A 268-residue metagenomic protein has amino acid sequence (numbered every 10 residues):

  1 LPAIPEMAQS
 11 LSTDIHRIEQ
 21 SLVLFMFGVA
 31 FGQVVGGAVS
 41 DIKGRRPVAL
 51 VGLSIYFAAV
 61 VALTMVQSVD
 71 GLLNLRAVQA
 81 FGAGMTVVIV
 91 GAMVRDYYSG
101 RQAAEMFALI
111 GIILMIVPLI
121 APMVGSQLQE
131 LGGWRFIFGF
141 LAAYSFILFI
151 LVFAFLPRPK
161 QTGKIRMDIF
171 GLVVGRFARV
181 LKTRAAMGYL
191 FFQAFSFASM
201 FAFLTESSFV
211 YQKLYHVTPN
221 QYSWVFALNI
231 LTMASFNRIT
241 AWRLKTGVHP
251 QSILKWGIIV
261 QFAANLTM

Functional and structural regions predicted by a protein language model:
A3-G32: Extracellular/periplasmic helix-loop-helix junction of adjacent transmembrane segments in MFS-like secondary
S10-S12, G44, M65-G71, G82 (+2 more regions): Helix-breaking motifs and short loop linkers at transmembrane-helix boundaries and internal kinks in secondary membrane
F31-D70: Conserved MFS/SLC helix-loop-helix module at the cytosolic interface between two early adjacent transmembrane helices
Q33-G44, F236-Q251: Helix-to-loop junctions at the C-terminal end of transmembrane segments in multipass secondary transporters
P47-V61, S252-T267: Structural signature of the two symmetry-related core transmembrane helices
V69, L75-I116: Cytoplasmic helix-loop-helix junction between adjacent transmembrane helices in 12-TM secondary transporters
G71, G100, A108-A154: Helix-loop-helix hairpin linking two adjacent transmembrane segments in secondary transporters
P159-Y189: Juxtamembrane intracellular "pre-TM" segments in multi-pass secondary transporters
